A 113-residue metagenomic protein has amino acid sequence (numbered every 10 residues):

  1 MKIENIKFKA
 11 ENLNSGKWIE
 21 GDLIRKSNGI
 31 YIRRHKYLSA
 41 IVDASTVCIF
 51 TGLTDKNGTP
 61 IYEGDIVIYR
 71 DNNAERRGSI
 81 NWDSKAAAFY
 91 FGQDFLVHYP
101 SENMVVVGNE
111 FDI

Functional and structural regions predicted by a protein language model:
M1-I113: Secondary-structure transition motif
